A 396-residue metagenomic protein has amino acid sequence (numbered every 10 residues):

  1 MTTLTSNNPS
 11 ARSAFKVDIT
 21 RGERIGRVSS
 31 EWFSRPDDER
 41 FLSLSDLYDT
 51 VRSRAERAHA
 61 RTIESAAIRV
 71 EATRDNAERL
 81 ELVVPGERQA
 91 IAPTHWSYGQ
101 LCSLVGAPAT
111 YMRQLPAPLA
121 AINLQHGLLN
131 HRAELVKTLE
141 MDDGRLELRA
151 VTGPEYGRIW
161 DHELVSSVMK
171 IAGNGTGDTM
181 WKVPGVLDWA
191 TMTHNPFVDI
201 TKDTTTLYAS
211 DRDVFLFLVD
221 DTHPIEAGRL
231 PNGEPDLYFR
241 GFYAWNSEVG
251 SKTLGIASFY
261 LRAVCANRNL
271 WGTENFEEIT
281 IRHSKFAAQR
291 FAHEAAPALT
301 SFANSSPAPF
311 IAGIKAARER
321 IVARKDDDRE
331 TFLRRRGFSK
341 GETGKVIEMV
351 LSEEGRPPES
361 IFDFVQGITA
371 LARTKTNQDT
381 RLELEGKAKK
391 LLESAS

Functional and structural regions predicted by a protein language model:
M1-T2, I279: Intrinsically disordered/low-complexity terminal segments and short unstructured peptides
T2-S167, I171, F197, S360: Feature for intrinsically disordered/low-complexity regulatory segments and propeptides
R158-S396: Intrinsic disorder/low-complexity polar-acidic segments
